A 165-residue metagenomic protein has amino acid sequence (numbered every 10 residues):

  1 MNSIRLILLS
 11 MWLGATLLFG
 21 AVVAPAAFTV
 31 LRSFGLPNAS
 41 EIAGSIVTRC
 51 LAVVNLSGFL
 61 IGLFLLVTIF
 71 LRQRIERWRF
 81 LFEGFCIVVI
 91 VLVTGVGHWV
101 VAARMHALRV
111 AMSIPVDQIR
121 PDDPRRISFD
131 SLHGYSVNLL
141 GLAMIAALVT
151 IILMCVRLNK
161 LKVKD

Functional and structural regions predicted by a protein language model:
M1-L13, F80-V88, A147-V156: Alpha-helical transmembrane segments and their helix-start/interface "positive-inside/aromatic belt" motifs in integral
M1-L65, I69-L71, R79, H106 (+1 more regions): Interfacial loop at the N-terminal end of multi-pass membrane proteins
S10-L18, F85-A102: Hydrophobic alpha-helical membrane-insertion segments
R49-L51, D123-M144: Individual transmembrane alpha-helices with interfacial aromatic-anchor signatures
L60-I75, L139-L161: Transmembrane alpha-helical segments in integral membrane proteins
F80-V93, I127, S131-Y135: Alpha-helical membrane-spanning segments of integral membrane proteins, especially the hydrophobic core of TM bundles
T94, V101, Q118, R125-S128: Amphipathic alpha-helical coiled-coil segments and their boundaries
V163-D165: Short, basic, low-complexity termini and linkers enriched in Ser/Thr/Gly/Pro that act as targeting/leader peptides
